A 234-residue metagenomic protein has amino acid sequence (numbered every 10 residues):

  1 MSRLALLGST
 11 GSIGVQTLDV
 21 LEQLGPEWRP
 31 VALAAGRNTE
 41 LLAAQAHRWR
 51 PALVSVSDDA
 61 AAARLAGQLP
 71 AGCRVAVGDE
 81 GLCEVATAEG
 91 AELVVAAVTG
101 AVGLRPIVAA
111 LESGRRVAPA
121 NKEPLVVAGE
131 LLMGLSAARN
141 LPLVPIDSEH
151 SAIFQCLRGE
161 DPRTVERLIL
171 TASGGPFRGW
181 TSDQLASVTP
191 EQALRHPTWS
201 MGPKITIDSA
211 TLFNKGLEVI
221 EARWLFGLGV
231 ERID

Functional and structural regions predicted by a protein language model:
M1-A101: N-terminal glycine-/serine-/threonine-rich beta1-alpha1-beta2 phosphate-ribose binding loop of Rossmann-like
Q16-G25, A44-Q45, V127-N140, C156-G159: Active-site-proximal loop->helix
S57-D58, A120-K122: Short beta->alpha connector loops at strand-helix junctions that form conserved, small/polar/Pro-enriched
A61-A63, C83, P124-V127, H150-A152 (+1 more regions): Short gly/pro/ser/thr-enriched loop/turn and capping motifs at secondary-structure boundaries
L65, G100-S113, K122-L141: Rossmann-fold NAD(P)-binding glycine/threonine-rich loop
R116-V117: A short hydrophobic/small-residue beta-strand
A152-N214: Conserved anion/nucleotide-ligand pocket segment
I207-D234: Substrate-binding/catalytic subdomain of NAD(P)-dependent oxidoreductase enzymes
